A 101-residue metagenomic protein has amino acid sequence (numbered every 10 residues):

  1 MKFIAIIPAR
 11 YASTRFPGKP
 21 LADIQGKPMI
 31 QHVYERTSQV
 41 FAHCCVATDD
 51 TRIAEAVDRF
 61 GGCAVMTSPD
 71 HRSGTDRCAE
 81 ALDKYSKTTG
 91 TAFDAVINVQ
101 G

Functional and structural regions predicted by a protein language model:
M1-K2, T89: Short, low-complexity, intrinsically disordered N-terminal peptides in bacterial proteins
K2-T48: N-terminal glycine-rich phosphate-binding loop and ensuing alpha1 helix
R52-G101: Short phosphate-binding loop-to-helix
